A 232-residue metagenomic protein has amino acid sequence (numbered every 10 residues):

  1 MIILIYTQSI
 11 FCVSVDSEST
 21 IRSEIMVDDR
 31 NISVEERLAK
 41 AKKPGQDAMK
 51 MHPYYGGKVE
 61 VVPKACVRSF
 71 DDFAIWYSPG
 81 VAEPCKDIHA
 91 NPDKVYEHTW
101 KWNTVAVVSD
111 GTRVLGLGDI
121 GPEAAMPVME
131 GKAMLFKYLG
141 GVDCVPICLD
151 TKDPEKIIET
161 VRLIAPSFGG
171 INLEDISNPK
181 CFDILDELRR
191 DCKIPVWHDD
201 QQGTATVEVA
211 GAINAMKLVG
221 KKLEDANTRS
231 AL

Functional and structural regions predicted by a protein language model:
Y6-Q8: Low-complexity, intrinsically disordered or signal/transmembrane-proximal segments
V27-K193: N-terminal ligand-binding/catalytic initiation module
L115, P122-G140, T206-L232: Glycine-rich phosphate/diphosphate-binding loop of Rossmann-like nucleotide-binding domains
L163, P179-D191, W197, Q201-T228: Hydrophobic, small-residue-rich alpha-helical packing segments that form membrane-like cores
